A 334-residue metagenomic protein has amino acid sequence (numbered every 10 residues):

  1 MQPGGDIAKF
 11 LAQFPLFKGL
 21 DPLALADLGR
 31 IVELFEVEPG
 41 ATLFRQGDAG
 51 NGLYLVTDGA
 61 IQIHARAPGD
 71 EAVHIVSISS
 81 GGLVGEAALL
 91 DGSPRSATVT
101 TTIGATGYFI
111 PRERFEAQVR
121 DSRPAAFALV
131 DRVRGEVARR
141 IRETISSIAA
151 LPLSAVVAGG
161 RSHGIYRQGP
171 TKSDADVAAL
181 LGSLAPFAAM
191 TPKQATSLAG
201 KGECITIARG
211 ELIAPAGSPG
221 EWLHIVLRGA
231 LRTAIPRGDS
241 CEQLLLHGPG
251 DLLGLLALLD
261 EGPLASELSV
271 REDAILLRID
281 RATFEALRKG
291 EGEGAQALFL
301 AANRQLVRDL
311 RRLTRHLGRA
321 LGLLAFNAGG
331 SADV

Functional and structural regions predicted by a protein language model:
M1-V334: Cytosolic regulatory regions built on CNB/CRP/Popeye-like sensor folds
